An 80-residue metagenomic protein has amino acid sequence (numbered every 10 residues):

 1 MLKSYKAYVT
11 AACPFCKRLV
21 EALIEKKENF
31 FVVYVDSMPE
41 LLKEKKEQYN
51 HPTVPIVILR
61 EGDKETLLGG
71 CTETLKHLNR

Functional and structural regions predicted by a protein language model:
M1-F31: Local sequence-structure signature of Cys/Sec-based thiol-disulfide redox active-site neighborhoods
P14, D36, L75: Nucleotide phosphate-binding site architecture
K17, E21, K43, K76: Alpha-helical elements of the RecA-like P-loop NTPase motor core of helicases
F30-Y34, L67: Conserved beta-strand scaffold positions in the cores of enzyme catalytic domains, especially in NTP/NDP-utilizing
Y34-P52, L78-R80: Thioredoxin-like thiol-disulfide oxidoreductase module
L59-R80: Non-catalytic, surface beta->alpha helical segment in thiol-disulfide oxidoreductase systems
